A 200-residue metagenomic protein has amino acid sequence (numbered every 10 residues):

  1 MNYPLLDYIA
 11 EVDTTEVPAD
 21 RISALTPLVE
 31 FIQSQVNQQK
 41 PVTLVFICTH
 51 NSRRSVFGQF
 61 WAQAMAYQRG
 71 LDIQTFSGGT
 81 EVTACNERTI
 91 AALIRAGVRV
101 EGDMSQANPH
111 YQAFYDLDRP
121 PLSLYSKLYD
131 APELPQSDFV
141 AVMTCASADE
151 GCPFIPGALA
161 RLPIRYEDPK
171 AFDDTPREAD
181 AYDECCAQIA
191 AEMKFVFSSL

Functional and structural regions predicted by a protein language model:
N2-L200: Short polar/charged helix/loop
